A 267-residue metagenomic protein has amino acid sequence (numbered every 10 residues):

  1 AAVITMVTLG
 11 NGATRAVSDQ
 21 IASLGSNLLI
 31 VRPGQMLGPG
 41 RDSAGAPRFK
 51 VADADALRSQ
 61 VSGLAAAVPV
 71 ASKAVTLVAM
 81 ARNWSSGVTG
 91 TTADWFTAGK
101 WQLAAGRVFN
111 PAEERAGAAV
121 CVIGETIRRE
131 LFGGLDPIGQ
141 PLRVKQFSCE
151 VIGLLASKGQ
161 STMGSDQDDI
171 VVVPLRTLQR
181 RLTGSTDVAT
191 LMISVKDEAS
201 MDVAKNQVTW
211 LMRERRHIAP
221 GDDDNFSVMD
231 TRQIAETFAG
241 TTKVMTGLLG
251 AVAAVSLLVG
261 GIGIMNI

Functional and structural regions predicted by a protein language model:
A1-L9, F238-N266: Hydrophobic alpha-helical transmembrane segments of multi-pass inner-membrane transport and secretion
G10-G87, T91-T97, A112, R129-E130 (+4 more regions): Hydrophobic, regular-secondary-structure patches
A16-V17, D53-A56, I127, P174-T177 (+6 more regions): Hydrophobic alpha-helical segments typical of transmembrane helices and their membrane-interface/capping positions
I30, A65-V68, P141, G153 (+2 more regions): Residues embedded in well-ordered beta-strands within globular domains across many folds
I30, R48, G90, C121-V122 (+2 more regions): Short aromatic/basic micro-patch
S62, S86, C149-G153, F226: Small-residue-enriched segments and motifs
A93-F109, E113, G117-G221: Mid-to-C-terminal secondary-structure elements that act as membrane-proximal/extracytoplasmic interface segments
M192, K205-V208, P220-A253: Peri-transmembrane interface segments
